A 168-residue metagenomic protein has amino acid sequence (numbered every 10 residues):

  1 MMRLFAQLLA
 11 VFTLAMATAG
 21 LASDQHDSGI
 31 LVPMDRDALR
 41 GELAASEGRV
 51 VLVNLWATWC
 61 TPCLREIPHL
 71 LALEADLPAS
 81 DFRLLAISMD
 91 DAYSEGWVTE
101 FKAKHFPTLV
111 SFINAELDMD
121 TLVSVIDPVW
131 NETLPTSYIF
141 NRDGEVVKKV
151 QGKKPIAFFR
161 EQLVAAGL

Functional and structural regions predicted by a protein language model:
Q7-A17: Bacterial N-terminal signal peptides
G20-A22: Boundary at the C-terminal end of the N-terminal hydrophobic targeting segment
I30-V51, E74: A short beta-strand-turn-helix
R49-V51, L55-W59, D91, T133: Short pre-active-site segment immediately N-terminal to redox-active cysteine/selenocysteine motifs in thiol-based
L55-A72: Conserved redox-active cysteine motifs that mediate thiol-disulfide chemistry, especially di-cysteine Cys-X(1-2)-Cys
D81-E95, P107-L117: Thiol-based oxidoreductase modules, predominantly thioredoxin-like and allied folds used for disulfide exchange
K102-L134: Short, internal strand/loop/helix patches that form the active-site neighborhood or redox-interaction surface
T133-L168: Thiol-/selenol-based redox modules, centered on thioredoxin-like and closely related oxidoreductase domains
